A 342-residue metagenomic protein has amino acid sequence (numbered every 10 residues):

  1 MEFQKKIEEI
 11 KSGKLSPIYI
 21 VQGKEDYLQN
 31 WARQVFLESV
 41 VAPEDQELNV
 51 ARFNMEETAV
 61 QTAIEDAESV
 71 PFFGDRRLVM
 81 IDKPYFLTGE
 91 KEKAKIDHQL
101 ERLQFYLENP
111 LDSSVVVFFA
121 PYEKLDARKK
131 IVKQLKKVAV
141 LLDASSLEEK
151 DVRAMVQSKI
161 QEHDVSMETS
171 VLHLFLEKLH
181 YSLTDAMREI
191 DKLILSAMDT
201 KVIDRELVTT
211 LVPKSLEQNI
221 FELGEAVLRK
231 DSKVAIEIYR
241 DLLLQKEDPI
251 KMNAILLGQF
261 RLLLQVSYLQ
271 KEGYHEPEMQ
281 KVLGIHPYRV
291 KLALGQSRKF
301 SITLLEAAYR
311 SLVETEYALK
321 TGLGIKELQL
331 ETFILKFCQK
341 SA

Functional and structural regions predicted by a protein language model:
M1-A342: Conserved beta/loop motifs at nucleotide-recognition and modification sites
